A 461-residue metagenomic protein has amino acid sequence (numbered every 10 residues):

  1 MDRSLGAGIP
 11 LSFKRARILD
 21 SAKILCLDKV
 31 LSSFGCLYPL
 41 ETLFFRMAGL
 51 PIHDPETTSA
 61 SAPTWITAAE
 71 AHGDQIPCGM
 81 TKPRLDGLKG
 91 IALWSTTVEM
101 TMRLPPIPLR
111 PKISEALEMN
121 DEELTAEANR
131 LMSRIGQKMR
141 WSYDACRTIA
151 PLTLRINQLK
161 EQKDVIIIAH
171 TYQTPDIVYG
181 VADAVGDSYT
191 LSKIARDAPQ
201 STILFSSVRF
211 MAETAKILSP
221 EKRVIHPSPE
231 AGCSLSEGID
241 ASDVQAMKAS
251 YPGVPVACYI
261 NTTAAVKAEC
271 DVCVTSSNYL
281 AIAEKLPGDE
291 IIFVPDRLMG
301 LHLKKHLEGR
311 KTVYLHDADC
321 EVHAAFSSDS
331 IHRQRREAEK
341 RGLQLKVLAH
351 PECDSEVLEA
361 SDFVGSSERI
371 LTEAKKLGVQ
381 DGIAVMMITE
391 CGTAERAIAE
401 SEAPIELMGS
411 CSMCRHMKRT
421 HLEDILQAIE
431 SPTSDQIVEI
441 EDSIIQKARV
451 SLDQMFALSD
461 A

Functional and structural regions predicted by a protein language model:
S4, S12, S21, S32-S33 (+3 more regions): Serine residues within intrinsically disordered or low-complexity segments
I9, R15, V30, L40-E41: N-terminal leader/targeting signatures
P10, P39, L43, A48 (+8 more regions): Alpha-helix boundary/capping motif
I107-A461: Active-site loop-to-helix "anion-binding N-cap" substructures in soluble metabolic enzymes
